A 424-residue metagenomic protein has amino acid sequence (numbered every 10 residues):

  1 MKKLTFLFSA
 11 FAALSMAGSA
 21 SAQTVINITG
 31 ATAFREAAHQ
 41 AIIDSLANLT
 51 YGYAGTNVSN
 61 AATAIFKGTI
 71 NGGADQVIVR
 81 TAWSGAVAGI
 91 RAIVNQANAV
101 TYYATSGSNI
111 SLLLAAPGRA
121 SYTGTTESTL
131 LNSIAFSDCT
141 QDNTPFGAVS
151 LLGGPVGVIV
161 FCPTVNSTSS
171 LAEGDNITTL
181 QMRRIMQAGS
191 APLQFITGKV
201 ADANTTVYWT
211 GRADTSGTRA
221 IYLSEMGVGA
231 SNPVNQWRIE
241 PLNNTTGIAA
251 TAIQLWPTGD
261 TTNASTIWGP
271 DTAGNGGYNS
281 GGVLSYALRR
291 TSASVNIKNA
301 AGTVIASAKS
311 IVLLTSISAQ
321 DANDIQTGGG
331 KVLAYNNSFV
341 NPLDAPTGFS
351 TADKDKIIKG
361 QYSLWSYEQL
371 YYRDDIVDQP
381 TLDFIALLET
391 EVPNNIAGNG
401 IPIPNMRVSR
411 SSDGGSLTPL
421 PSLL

Functional and structural regions predicted by a protein language model:
M1, A13, L343-D344: A signal for specific C-terminal beta-sheet/loop modules enriched in small/flexible residues with GP/PG/PP motifs
M1-F8: Bacterial N-terminal signal peptides that target proteins for export
F8-S15: Bacterial N-terminal signal peptides
M16-A22: Sec/Tat signal peptide C-region and signal peptidase I cleavage site
A22-L424: Flexible loop/hinge segments at secondary-structure junctions
